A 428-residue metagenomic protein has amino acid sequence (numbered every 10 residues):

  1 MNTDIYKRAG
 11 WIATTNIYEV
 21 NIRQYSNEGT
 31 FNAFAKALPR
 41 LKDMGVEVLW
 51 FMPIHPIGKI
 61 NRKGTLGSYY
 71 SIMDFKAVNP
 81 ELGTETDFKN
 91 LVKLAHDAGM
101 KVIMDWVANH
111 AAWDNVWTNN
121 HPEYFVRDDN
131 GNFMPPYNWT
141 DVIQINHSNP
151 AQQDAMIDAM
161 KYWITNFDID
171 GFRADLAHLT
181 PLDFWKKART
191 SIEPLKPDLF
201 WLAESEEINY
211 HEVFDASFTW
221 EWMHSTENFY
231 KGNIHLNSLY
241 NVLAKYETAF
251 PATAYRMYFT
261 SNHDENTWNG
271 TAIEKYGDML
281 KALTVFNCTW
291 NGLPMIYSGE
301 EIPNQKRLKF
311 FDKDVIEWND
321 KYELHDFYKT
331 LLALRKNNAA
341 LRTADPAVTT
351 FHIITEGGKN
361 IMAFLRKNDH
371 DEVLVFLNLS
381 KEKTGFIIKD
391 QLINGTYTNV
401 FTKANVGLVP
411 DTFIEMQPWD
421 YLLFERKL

Functional and structural regions predicted by a protein language model:
M1-W50, P56, K89, K93-L94 (+3 more regions): Carbohydrate-interacting/catalytic domains
T3-I17, R23-N32, L38-E47, P53-F167 (+1 more regions): Substrate-binding/active-site clefts of carbohydrate-active enzymes
N16-Y18, L49-F51, V102-M104, F172 (+3 more regions): Hydrophobic faces of well-ordered beta-strands that scaffold small-molecule active sites in alpha/beta enzyme cores
R23-Y25, I54, V107-N109, A177-L179 (+2 more regions): Active-site beta-loop-alpha junctions enriched in small/polar residues
T30-A33, G83-D87, A151-M156, T180 (+5 more regions): Soluble or luminal CAZymes and related metallo-dependent hydrolases
T165, D175-R256, F286, P303-L334 (+5 more regions): Active-site-proximal helices and loops of the catalytic beta/alpha 8
P251-K275: Active-site clefts of carbohydrate-active enzymes
K281-T289: Hydrophobic targeting/anchoring helices
